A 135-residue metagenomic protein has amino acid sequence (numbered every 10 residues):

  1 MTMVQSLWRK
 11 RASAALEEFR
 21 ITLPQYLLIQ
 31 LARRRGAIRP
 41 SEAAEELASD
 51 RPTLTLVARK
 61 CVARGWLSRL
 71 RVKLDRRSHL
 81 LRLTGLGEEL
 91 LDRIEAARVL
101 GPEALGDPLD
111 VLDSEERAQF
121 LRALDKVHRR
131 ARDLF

Functional and structural regions predicted by a protein language model:
T2-Q5, Q30-R34, E95, D125: Short, locally clustered residues in the helix-turn-helix/winged-helix DNA-binding domain
S6-D50: N-terminal helix-turn-helix DNA-binding core of bacterial DNA-binding proteins
R34, G85, R132: Short, conserved catalytic or interaction motifs in soluble domains
P40-S41, P52, R59, H79: Residues within helix-turn-helix
R59-R122: Charged, amphipathic alpha-helical coiled-coil/dimerization segments
R129-F135: Short, charged, intrinsically disordered terminal tails
